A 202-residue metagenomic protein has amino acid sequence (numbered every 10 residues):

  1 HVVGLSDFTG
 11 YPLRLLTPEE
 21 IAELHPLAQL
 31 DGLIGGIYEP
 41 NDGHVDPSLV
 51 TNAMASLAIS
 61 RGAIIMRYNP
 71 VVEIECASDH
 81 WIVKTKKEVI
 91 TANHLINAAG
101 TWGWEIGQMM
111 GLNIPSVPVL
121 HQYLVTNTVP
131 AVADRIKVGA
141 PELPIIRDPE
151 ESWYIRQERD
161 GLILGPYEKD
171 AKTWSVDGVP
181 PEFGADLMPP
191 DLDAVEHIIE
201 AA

Functional and structural regions predicted by a protein language model:
H1-L24, E150-I155, R159-G161: Dinucleotide-binding Rossmann-like beta1-alpha1 core, especially the glycine-rich loop that anchors the ADP
V2, P18, T51, G103 (+1 more regions): A general structural signal for well-ordered alpha-helical segments in protein cores
P12, I64, N113: Residue-level detector of anion-binding/catalytic polar loops
A22-L30, D193: FAD-binding beta-loop-beta segment adjacent to the flavin cofactor pocket
G36-H94, A98-E105: Helical element adjacent to the flavin cofactor pocket in flavoenzyme catalytic cores
T85, V89-E142: Central helical "cap/lid" subdomain
L112-N113, V129-A202: Active-site lid/adjacent beta-loop-alpha segment flanking the redox-cofactor pocket in flavoenzymes
